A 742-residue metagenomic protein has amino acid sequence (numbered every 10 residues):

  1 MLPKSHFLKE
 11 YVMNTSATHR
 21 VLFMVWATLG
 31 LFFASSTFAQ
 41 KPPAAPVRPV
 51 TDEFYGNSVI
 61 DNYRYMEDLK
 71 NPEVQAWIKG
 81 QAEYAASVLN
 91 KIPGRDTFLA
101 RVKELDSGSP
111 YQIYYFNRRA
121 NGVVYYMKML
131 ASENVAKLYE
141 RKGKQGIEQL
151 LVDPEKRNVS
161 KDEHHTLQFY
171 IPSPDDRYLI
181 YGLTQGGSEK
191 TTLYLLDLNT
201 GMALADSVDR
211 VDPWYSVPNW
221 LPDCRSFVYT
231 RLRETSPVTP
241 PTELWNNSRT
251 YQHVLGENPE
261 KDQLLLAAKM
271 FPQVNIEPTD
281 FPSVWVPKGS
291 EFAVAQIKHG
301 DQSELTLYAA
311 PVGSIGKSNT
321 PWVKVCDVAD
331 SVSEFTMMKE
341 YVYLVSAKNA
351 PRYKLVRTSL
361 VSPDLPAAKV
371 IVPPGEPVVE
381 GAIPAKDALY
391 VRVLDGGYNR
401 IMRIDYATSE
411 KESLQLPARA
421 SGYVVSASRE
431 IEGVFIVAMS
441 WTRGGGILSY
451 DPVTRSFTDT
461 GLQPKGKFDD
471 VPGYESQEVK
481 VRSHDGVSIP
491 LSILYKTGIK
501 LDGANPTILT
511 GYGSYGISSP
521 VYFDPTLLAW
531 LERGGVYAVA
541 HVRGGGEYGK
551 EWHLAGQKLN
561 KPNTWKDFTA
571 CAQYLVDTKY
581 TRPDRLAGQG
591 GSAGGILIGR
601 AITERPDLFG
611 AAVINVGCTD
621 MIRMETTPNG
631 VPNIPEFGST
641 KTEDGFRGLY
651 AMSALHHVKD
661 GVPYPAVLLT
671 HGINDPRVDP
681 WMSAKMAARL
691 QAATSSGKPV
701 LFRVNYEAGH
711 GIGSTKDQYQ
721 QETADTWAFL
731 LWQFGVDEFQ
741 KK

Functional and structural regions predicted by a protein language model:
L22-A34: Bacterial N-terminal signal peptides
P72-I171, G182, P278-M337, V370 (+7 more regions): Non-catalytic accessory segments flanking enzyme active sites
N121-G122, D175-R177, D223-R225, S290-E291 (+3 more regions): Short coil/turn segments that connect the beta-strands within blades of beta-propeller domains
M129-A136, V159-H164, L183-T192, V208-P213 (+7 more regions): A flexible loop/linker signature enriched in serine peptidases of the S9 family
Y139-R141, Y194-N199, L244-G256, L307-G313 (+2 more regions): Beta-propeller blade signature
I147-P218, D223-C224: A conserved hydrophobic secondary-structure block that centers on an alpha-helix together with its immediately flanking
E155-Y170, L183-S188, M202-S207, P452-S456 (+5 more regions): Cap/lid segment of the alpha/beta-hydrolase catalytic domain
R533, V539-K742: Active-site-proximal cap/loop segments of hydrolase catalytic domains
